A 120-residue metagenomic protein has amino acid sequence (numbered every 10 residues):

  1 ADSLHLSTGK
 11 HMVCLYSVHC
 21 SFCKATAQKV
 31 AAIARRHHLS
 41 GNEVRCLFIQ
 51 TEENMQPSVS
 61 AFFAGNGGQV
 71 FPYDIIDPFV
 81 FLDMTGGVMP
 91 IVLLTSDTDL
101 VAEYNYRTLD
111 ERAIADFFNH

Functional and structural regions predicted by a protein language model:
D2-K24, L47: Short active-site neighborhood of thiol/selenol oxidoreductases, capturing the structured segment around
L6-S7, S40-G41, T85-G87: A structural signal for short secondary-structure junctions
T8-K10, G41-R45, D97: Loop/turn elements at helix/coil->beta-strand transitions in domains of secreted/extracellular proteins
L15-H19, I49-E53, N105-R107: Structural motif
V18, K24-T26, S58, F79-M84: C-terminal soluble domains/tails of integral membrane proteins
A25-A64: Structural microenvironment flanking redox-active thiols in thiol-disulfide oxidoreductases
F62-I91: Short, internal strand/loop/helix patches that form the active-site neighborhood or redox-interaction surface
T85-H120: Non-catalytic, surface beta->alpha helical segment in thiol-disulfide oxidoreductase systems
